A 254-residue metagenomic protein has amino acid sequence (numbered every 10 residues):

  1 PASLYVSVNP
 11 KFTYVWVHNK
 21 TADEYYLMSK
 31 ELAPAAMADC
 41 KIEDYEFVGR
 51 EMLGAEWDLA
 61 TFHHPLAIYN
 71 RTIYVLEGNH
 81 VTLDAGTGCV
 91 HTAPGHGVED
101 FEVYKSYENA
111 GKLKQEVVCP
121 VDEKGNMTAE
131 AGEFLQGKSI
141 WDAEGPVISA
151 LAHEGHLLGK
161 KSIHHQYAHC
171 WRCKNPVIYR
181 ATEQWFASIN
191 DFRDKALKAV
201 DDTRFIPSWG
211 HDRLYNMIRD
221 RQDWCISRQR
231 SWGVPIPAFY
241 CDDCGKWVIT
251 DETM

Functional and structural regions predicted by a protein language model:
P1-S3, Y14-T21, E56-T61, I68-T72 (+1 more regions): Residue patterns forming the tRNA-binding/recognition surfaces of aminoacyl-tRNA synthetases and related DALR
V6-N9: Phosphate-backbone binding and catalysis cores of DNA-processing enzymes
F12-H64: Carboxylate/His-rich catalytic cores and anion/metal-binding grooves
